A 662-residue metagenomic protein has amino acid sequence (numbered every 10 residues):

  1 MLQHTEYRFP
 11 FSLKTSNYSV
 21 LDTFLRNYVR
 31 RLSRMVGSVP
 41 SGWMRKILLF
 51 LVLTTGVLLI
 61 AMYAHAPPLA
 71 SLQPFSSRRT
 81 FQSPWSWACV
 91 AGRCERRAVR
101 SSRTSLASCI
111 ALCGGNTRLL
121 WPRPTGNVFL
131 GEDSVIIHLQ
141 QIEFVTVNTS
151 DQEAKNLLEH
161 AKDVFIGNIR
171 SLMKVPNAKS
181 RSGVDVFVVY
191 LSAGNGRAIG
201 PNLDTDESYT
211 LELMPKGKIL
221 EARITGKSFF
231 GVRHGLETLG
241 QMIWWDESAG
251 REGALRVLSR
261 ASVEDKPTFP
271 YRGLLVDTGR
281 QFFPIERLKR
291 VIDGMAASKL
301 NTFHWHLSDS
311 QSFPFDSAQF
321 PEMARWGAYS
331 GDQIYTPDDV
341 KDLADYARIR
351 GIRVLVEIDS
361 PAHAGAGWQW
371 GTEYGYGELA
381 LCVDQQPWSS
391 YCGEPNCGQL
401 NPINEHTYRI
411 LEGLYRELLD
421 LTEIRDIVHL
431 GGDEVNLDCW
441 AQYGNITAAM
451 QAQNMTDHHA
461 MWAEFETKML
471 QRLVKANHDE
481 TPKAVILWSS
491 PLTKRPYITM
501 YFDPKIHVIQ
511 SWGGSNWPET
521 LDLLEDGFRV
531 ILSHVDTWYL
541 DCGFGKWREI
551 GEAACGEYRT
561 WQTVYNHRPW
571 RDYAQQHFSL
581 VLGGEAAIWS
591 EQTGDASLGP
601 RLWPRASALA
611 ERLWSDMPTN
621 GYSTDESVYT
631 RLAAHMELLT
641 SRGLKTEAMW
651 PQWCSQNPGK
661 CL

Functional and structural regions predicted by a protein language model:
M1-R45: Short, low-complexity, Lys/Arg-enriched N-terminal segments of secretory-pathway carbohydrate enzymes
V36-P270, R472, K483-R495, D503 (+2 more regions): Acidic, contiguous N-terminal accessory segments
R170, K174, A484-L662: Flexible, acidic glycine-rich loops studded with aromatic residues
N202-R409, L414-H429, E585-Q592: Feature activates predominantly on carbohydrate-active enzymes
M295, A344-A347, L473, N477 (+2 more regions): A generic structural signal for well-ordered alpha-helical segments
S298-F303, I349-R353, E423-I427, H478-V485 (+3 more regions): Loop/turn elements at helix/coil->beta-strand transitions in domains of secreted/extracellular proteins
F315-Q319, G365-T372, W440-G444, Y497-I498 (+1 more regions): Short acidic, glycine/serine/threonine-rich loops at helix termini
Y391-I506, G513-T520: Active-site neighborhood of glycoside hydrolase catalytic domains
